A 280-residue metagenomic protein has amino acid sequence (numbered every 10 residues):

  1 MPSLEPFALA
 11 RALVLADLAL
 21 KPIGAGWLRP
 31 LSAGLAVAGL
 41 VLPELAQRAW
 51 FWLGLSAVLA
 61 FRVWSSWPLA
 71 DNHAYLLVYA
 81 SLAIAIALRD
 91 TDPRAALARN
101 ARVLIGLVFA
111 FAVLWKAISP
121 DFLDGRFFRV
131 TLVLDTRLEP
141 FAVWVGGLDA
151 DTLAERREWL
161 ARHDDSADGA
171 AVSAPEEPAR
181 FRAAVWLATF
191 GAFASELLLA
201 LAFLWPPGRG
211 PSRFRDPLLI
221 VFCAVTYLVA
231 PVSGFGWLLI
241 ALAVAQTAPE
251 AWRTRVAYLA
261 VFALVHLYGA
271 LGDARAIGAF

Functional and structural regions predicted by a protein language model:
M1-A10: N-terminal membrane topogenic signal
R11-A19, G26-L59, L82, N100-K116 (+2 more regions): Functionalized membrane-embedded alpha-helices
P22-A25, V63-A74, T91-R94, V225-G234: Membrane-interface helix caps and helix-loop-helix hairpins in membrane proteins
A70-V78, V232-I240, R255-A257: Loop-to-transmembrane alpha-helix initiation sites
S81-N100: Cytosolic-side transmembrane helix boundary signature
R94-R102, E250-V261: Membrane-interfacial entry segments at the cytosolic side of transmembrane helices
A110-A194, I277-F280: Membrane-interfacial catalytic/cofactor-binding modules of polytopic membrane enzymes
Y268-F280: Juxtamembrane boundary at the C-terminal end of a transmembrane helix
